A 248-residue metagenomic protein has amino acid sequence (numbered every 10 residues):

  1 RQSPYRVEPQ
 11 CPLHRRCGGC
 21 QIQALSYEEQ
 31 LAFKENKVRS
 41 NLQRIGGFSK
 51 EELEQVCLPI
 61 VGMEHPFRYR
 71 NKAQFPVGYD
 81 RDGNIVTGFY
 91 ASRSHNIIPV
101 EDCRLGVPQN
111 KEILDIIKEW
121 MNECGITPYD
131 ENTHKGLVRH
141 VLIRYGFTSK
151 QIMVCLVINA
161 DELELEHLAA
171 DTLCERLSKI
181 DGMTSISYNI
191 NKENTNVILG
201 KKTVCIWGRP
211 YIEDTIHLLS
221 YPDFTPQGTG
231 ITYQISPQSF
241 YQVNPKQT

Functional and structural regions predicted by a protein language model:
R1-T248: Accessory RNA-recognition modules of RNA-modification enzymes
